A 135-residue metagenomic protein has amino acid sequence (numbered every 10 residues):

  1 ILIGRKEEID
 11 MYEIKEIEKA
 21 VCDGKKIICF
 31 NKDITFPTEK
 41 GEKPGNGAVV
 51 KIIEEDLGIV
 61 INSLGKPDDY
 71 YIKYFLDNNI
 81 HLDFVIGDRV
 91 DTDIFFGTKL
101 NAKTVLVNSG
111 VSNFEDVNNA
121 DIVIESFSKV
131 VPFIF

Functional and structural regions predicted by a protein language model:
L2-F135: Asp-based, Mg2+/Mn2+-dependent phosphohydrolase catalytic module
